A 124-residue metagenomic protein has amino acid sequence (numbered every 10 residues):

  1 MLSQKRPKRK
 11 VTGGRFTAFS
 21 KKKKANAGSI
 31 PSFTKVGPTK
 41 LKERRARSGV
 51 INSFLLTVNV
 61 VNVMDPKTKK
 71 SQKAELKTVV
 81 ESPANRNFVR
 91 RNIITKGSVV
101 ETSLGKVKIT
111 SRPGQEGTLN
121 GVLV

Functional and structural regions predicted by a protein language model:
M1-V124: Ribosome-associated RNA-binding proteins
